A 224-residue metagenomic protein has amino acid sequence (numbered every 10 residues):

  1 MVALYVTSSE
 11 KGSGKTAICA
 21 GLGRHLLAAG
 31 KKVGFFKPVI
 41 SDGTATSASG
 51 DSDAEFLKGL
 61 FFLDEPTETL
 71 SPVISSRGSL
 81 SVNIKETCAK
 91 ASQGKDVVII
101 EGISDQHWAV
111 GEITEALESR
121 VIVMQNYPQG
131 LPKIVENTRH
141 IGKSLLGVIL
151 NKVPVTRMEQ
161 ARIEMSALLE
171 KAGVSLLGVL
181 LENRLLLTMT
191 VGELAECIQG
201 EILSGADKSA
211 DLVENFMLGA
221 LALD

Functional and structural regions predicted by a protein language model:
V2-V6, D96-I100, V121: Generic beta-sheet signal
A3, T7-S9, S13, A17-A89 (+1 more regions): N-terminal phosphate/diphosphate-binding loop that engages ATP/GTP or pyrophosphate donors across diverse enzyme folds
F35-K37, L146-K152, L180: Short internal beta-strands
S76-E115: Phosphate-binding/switch loop-helix module in NTP-utilizing enzymes
L80, A161-I163, T188-C197: Short, surface-exposed amphipathic charged segments that create phosphate/polyanion-binding patches used for binding
G102-S175: Conserved catalytic-core segment of NTP-binding enzymes
I113-T114, E118-N137, A195-D224: Conserved mixed alpha/beta catalytic, RNA-binding, or beta-rich assembly cores of soluble enzyme, regulatory
L177-V191: Glycine-rich, Lys/Arg-enriched anion-binding loops that position phosphate/diphosphate groups for phosphoryl
